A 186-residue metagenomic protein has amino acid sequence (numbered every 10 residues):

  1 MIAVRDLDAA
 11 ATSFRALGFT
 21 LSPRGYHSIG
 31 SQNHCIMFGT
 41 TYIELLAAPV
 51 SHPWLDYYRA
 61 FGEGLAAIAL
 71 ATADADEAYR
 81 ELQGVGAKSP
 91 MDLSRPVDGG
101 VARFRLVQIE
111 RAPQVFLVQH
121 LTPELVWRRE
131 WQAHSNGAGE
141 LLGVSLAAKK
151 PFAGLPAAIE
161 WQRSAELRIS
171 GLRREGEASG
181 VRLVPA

Functional and structural regions predicted by a protein language model:
M1-L7, L65-L70, P123-P151, P156: N-terminal beta-strand motif that seeds the catalytic metal site of vicinal oxygen chelate
I2, Y57-G62, I109-R111: Short, low-complexity cationic-aromatic patches
L7-L21, A78-V85, K149-P156: Amphipathic alpha-helical segments
A9-E63: Glycine/small-residue-rich interface belts in oligomeric ring/scaffold proteins and their assembly partners
C35, E44, Y79-E140, G154-A186: Vicinal oxygen chelate
A47, T72-D74, L93, Q119-T122 (+1 more regions): Short, structured patches in soluble enzyme cores that scaffold and shape functional sites
Y58-V85: A basic- and aromatic-enriched beta-loop-alpha substructure that forms the phosphate/nucleotide- and DNA/RNA-contacting
